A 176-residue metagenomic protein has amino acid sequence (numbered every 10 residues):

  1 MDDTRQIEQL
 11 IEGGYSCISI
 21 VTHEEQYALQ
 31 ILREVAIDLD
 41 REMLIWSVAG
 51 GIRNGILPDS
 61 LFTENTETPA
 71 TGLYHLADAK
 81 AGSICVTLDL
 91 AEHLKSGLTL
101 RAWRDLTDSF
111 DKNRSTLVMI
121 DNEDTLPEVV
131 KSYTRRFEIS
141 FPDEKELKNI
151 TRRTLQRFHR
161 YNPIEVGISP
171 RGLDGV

Functional and structural regions predicted by a protein language model:
M1-V176: ATP/nucleotide-binding catalytic cores
